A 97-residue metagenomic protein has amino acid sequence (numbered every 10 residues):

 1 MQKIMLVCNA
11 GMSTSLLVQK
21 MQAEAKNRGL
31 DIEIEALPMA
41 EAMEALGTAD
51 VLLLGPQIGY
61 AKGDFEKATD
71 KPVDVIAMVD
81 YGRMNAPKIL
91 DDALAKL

Functional and structural regions predicted by a protein language model:
Q2-M39: Conserved active-site segments centered on acidic
K3, D74-L97: Ser/Thr/Gly-rich flexible loops in soluble cytosolic domains mediating phosphotransfer, phosphorylation
V18-Q19, G63-K67, P87: Short amphipathic alpha-helical segments
A40-A42, A61, N85: Short acidic active-site motifs
G47-T48: Alpha-helix C-terminal capping/helix-to-coil transition sites in glycosyltransferase folds
V51-K62: N-terminal glycine-rich "phosphate-gripper" loop used for MgATP/nucleotide binding and carboxylate activation
Y60-Y81: A short, gly/pro- and small-residue-rich
